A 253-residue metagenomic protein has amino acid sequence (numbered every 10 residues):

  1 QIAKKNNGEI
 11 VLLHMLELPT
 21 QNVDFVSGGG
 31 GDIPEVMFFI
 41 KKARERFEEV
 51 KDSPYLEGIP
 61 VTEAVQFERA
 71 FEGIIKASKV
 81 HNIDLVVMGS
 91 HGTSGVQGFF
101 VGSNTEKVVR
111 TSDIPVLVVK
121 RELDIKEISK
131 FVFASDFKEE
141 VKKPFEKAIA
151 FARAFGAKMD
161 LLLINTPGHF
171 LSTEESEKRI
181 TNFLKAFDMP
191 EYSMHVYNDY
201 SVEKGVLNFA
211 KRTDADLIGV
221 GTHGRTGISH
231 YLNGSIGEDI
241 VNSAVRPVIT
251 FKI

Functional and structural regions predicted by a protein language model:
Q1-G30, K130-S193, R212-A215, S243 (+1 more regions): Small/aliphatic-rich secondary-structure junction motif
L13-M15, A64-E68, V119, L162-I164 (+2 more regions): Conserved beta-strand termini and adjacent loop/short-helix elements that scaffold enzyme active sites in alpha/beta
E17, E45, K51-V86, A186-V220 (+2 more regions): Structural beta-alpha unit
G30-E45: A short acidic, glycine-rich active-site loop that binds or catalyzes chemistry on phosphate/adenosine moieties
A43-R46, N104, P144, S176-R179 (+2 more regions): Hydrophobic alpha-helical membrane-association signature
E72-I75, S129, K142-I149, K204-L207: Amphipathic, non-transmembrane alpha-helical secondary structure
I74-D124, K211-I253: Gly/Ser-rich helix-loop-strand patches that form or flank binding pockets for ribonucleotide-derived cofactors
E106, I149, T181, L207 (+1 more regions): Active-site phosphate/pyrophosphate- and oxyanion-stabilizing loops and adjacent acidic/basic residues in soluble
